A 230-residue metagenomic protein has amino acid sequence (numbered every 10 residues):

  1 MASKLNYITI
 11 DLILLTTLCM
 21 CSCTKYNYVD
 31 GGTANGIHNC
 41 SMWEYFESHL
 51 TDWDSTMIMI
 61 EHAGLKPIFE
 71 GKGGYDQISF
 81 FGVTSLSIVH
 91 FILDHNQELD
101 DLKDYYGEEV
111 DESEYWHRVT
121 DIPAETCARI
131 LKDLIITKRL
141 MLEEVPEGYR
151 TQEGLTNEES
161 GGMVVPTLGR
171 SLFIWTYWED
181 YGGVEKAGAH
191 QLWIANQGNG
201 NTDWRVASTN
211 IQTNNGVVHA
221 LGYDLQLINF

Functional and structural regions predicted by a protein language model:
M1-L12: Bacterial N-terminal signal peptides that target proteins for export
I13-T17: Processing junctions and N-termini across compartments
L18-S22: C-terminal motif of bacterial Sec signal peptides marking the signal peptidase cleavage site
C23-F230: Mature, structured domains of secreted/extracytosolic soluble proteins
